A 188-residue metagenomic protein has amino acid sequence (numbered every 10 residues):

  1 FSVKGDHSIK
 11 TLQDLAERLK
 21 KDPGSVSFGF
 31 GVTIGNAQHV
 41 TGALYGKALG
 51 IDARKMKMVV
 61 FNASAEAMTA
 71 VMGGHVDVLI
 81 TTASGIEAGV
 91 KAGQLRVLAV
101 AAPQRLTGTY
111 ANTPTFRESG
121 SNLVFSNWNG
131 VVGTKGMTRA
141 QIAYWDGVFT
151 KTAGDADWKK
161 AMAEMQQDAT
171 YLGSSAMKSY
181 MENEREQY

Functional and structural regions predicted by a protein language model:
F1, H7, L95-L98, T113-P114 (+3 more regions): Small-molecule pocket liners
F1-E66, F116, W128-A161: Hinge/capping helix and adjacent helix->loop/strand transition within the periplasmic-binding protein
T11, G74-H75, Q94, G120 (+1 more regions): Conserved functional loop/turn residues at catalytic and ligand-binding sites
D22-V26, M72-T81, Q94-V97, E186-Q187: Alpha-to-beta junction loops
A43-G50, D77-A111: A ligand-binding cleft/hinge motif common to bilobed small-molecule-binding domains
M58-T69, T82-G85, S175: Short helix-initiation/N-cap motifs at beta->coil->alpha
A99-K135: Periplasmic-binding protein-like
G173-Y188: Extracellular/periplasmic bilobal clamshell ligand-binding domains
